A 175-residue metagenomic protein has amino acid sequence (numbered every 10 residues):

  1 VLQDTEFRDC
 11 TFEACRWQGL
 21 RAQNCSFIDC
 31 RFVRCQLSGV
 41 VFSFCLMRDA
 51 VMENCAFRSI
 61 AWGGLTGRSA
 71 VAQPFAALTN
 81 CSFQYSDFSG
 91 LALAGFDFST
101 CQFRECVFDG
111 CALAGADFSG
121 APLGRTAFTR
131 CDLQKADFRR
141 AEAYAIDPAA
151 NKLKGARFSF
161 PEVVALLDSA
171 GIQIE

Functional and structural regions predicted by a protein language model:
V1-E175: Tandem repeat scaffolds
